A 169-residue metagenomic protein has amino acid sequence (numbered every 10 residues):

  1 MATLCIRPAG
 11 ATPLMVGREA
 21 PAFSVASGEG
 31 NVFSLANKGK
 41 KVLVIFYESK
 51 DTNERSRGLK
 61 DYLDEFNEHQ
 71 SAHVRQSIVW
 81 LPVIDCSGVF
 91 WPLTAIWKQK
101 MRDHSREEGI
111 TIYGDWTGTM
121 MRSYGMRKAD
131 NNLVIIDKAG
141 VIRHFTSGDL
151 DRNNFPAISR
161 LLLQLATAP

Functional and structural regions predicted by a protein language model:
T3-P21: N-proximal helix/coil linker or "cap" segments that precede and/or mark the start of modular domains
F33-L59: Short active-site neighborhood of thiol/selenol oxidoreductases, capturing the structured segment around
K40-L43, V74-V79, D130-N131, K138-A139: Loop/turn elements at helix/coil->beta-strand transitions in domains of secreted/extracellular proteins
K50-N53, D85-F90, T117-M120, I142 (+1 more regions): Solvent-exposed loop/turn segments at secondary-structure junctions within structured extracellular/periplasmic domains
N53-H104: Structural microenvironment flanking redox-active thiols in thiol-disulfide oxidoreductases
V79-V83, A95-A129: Short, internal strand/loop/helix patches that form the active-site neighborhood or redox-interaction surface
A129-P169: Thiol-/selenol-based redox modules, centered on thioredoxin-like and closely related oxidoreductase domains
